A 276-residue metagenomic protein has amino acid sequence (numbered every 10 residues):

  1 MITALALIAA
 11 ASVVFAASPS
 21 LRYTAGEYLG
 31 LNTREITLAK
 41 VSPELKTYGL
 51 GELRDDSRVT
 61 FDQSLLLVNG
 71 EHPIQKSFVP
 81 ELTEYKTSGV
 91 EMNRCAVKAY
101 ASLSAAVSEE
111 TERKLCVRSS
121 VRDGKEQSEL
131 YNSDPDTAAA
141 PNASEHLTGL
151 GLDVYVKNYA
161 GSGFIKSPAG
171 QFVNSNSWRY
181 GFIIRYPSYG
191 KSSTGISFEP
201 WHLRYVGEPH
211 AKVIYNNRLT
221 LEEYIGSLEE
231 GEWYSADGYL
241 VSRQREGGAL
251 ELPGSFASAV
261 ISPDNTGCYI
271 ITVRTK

Functional and structural regions predicted by a protein language model:
M1-I2: N-terminal export and membrane-targeting signals
A6, A10-K276: Extracytoplasmic cell-surface/polysaccharide-interacting catalytic and binding patches
